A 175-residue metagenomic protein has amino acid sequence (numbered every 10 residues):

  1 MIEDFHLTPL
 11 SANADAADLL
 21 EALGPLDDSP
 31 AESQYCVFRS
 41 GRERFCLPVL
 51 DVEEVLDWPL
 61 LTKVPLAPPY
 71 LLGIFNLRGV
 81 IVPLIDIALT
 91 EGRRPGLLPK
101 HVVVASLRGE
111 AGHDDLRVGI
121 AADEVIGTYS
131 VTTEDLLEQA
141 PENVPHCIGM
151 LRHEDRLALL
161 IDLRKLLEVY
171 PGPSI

Functional and structural regions predicted by a protein language model:
M1-I175: An acidic, low-aromatic, low-complexity terminal/linker signal
